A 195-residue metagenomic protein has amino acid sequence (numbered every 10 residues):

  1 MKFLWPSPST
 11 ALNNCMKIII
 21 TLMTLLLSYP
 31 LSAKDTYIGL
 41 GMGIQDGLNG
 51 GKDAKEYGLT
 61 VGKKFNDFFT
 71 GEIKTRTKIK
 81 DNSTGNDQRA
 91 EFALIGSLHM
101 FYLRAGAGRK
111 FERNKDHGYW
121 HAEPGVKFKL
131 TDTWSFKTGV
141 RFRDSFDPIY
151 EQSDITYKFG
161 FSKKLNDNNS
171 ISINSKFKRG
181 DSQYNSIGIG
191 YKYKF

Functional and structural regions predicted by a protein language model:
M1-Y37: Cleavable N-terminal export/targeting peptides
L31-K80: Short glycine/proline- and aromatic-enriched beta-strand/turn motifs that initiate or cap beta-hairpins
D35-I38, D67-I73, L98-A105, D132-T138 (+1 more regions): Repeated loop/turn-to-beta-strand initiation elements of outer-membrane beta-barrel proteins
M42-L48, I73-D81, L98-M100, A107-R113 (+3 more regions): Transmembrane beta-strands of outer-membrane beta-barrel pores
D53-Y57, T84-A90, H99, D116-A122 (+2 more regions): Residues that define the transmembrane beta-barrel architecture of outer-membrane proteins
K63, L94-L98, R109, V126-F128 (+3 more regions): Residue-level signature of outer-membrane beta-barrel architecture
K137-K163, D167, N174: Outer membrane beta-barrel transmembrane domains
Y157-L165, S170, Q183-F195: Outer-membrane beta-barrel "beta-signal"
